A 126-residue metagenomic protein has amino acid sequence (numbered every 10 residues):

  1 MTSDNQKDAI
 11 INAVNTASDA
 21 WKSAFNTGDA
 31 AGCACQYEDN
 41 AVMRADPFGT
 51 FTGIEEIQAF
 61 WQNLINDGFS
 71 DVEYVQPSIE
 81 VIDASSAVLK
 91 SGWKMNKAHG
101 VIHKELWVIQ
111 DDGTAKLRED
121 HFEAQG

Functional and structural regions predicted by a protein language model:
T2-G32, V42-G126: A beta-strand edge to alpha-helix "cap/lid" segment located at domain peripheries
